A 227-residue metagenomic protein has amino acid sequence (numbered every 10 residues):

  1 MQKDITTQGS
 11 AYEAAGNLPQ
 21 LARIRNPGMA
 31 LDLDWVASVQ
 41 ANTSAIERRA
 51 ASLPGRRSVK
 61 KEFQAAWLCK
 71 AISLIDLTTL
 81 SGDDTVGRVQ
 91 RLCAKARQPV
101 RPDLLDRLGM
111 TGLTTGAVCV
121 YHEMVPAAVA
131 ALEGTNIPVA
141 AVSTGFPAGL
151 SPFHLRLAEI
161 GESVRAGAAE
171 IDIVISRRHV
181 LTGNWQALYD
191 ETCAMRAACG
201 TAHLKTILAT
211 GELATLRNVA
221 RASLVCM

Functional and structural regions predicted by a protein language model:
Q2-T144: N-terminal capping/small domains of soluble enzymes
A65-K70, D83-L113, E123-M227: Alpha/beta enzyme core
